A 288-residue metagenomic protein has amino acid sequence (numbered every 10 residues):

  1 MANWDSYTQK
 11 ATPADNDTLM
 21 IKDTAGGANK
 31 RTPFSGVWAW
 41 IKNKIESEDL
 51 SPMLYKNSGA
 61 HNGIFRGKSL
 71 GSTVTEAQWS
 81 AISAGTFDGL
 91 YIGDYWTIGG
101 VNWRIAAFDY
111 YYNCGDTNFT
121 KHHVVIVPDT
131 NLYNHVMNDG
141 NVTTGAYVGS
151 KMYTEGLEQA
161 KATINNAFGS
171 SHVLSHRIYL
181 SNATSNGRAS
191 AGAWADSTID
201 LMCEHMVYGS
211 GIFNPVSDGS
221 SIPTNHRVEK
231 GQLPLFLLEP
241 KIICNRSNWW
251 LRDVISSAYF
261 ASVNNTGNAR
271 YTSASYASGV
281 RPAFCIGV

Functional and structural regions predicted by a protein language model:
M1-S47: Extracellular repetitive beta-rich solenoid segments
S51-V288: Collagenous Gly-X-Y triple-helix signature in extracellular proteins
